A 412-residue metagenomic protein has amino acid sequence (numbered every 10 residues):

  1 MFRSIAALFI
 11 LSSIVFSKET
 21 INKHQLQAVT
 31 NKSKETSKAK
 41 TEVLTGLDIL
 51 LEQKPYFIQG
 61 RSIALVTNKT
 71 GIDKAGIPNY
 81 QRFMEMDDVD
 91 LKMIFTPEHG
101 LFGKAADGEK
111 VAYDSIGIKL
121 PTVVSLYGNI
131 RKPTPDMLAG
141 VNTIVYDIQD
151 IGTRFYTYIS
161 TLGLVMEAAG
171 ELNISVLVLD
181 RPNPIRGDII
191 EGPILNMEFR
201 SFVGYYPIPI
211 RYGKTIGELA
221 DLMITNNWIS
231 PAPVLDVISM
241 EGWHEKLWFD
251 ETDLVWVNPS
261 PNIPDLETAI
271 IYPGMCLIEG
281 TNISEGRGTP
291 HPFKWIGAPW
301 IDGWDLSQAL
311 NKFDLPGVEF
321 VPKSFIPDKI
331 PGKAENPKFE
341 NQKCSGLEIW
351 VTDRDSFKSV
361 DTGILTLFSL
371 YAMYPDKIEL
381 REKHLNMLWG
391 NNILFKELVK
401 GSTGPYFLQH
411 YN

Functional and structural regions predicted by a protein language model:
M1-S37: Bacterial Sec-dependent N-terminal signal peptides
D90-E98, L179: Short internal beta-strands
G103-D107, L177-F199: Glycine-rich, charge-decorated loop segments at or immediately adjacent to ligand/cofactor-binding or catalytic sites
V111-V141, T153: Glycine-rich oxoanion-binding loops at beta->alpha junctions
D150-L162: Glycine/threonine-rich flexible loop motifs
R200-Y272: Conserved anion/nucleotide-ligand pocket segment
W243-D328: Glycine-rich, aromatic-lined ligand/substrate-binding cores of catalytic and carbohydrate-binding domains
G297-H410: Conserved functional hotspot residues or short segments at active or partner-binding sites across diverse domains
